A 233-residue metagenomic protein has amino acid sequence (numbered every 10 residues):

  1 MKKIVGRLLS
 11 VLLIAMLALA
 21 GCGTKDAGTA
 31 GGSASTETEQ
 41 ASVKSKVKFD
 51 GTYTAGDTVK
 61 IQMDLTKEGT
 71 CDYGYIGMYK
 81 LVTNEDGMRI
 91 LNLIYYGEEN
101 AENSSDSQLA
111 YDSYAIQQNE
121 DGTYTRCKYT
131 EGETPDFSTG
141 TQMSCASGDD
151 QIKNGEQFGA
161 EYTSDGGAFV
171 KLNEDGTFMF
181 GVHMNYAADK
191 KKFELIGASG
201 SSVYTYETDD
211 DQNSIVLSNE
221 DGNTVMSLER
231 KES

Functional and structural regions predicted by a protein language model:
M1-L9: Bacterial N-terminal signal peptides that target proteins for export
A18-G21: C-terminal motif of bacterial Sec signal peptides marking the signal peptidase cleavage site
G23-K25: Bacterial signal peptide processing site
T29-S42: Low-complexity, acidic Ser/Thr/Pro-rich repeat tracts that form intrinsically disordered stalk/linker regions of very
Q40, K44-K60, Q142, D150-F169: Tryptophan-anchored aromatic micro-motifs
G56-I61, T66, D72-D136, T163-E232: Contiguous, well-ordered beta-strand patches that form the walls/edges of small beta-barrel/beta-sandwich domains
C127-K153: Short, structured interface segments
